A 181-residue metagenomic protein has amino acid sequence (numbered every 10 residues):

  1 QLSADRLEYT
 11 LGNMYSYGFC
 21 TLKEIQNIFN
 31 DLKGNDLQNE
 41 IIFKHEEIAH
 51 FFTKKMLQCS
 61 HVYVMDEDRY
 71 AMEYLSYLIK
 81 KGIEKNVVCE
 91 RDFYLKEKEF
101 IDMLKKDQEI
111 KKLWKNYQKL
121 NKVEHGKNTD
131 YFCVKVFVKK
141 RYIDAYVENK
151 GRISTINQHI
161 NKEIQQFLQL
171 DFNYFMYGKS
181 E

Functional and structural regions predicted by a protein language model:
Q1-E181: Histidine-centered, transition-metal-coordinating active-site segments
